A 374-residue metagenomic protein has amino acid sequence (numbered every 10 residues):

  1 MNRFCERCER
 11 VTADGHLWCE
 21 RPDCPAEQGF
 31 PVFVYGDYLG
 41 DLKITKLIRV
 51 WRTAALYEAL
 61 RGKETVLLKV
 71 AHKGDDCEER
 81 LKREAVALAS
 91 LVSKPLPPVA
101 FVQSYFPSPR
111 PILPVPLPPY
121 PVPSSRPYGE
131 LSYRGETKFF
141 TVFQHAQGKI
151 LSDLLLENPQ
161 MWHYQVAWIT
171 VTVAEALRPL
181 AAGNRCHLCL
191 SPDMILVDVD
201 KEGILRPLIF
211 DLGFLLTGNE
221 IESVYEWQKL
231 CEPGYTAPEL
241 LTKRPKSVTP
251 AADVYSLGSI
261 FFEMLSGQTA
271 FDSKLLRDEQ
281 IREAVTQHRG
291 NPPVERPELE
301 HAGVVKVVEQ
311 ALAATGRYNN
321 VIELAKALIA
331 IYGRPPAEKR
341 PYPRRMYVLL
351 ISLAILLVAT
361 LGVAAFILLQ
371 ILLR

Functional and structural regions predicted by a protein language model:
L60-R83: ATP-binding glycine-rich loop module of kinase domains
F101-T137: Short beta-strand micro-motifs within the conserved protein kinase catalytic domain, predominantly in the N-lobe
R134-I150: Conserved short submotifs of the Hanks-type protein kinase catalytic core that shape the nucleotide-binding pocket
I169-T170: Activation segment signature within eukaryotic-like protein kinase domains
E175-R185: Protein kinase catalytic-loop region centered on the HRD/HxD motif
D253: Conserved catalytic-loop aspartate of Hanks-type protein kinases
L299-L312: Conserved C-terminal C-lobe helix
